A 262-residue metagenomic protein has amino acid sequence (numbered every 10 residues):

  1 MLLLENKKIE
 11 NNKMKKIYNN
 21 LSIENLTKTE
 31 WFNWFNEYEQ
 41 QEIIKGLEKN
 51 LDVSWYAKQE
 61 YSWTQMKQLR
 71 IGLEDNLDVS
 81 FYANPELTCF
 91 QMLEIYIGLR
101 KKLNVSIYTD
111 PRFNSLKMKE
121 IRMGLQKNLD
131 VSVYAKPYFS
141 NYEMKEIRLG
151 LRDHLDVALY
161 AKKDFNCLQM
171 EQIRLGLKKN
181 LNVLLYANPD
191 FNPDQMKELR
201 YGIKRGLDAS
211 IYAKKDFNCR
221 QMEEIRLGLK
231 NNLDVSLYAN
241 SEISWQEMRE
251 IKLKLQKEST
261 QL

Functional and structural regions predicted by a protein language model:
L2-L262: General marker for long, soluble alpha-helical cores
